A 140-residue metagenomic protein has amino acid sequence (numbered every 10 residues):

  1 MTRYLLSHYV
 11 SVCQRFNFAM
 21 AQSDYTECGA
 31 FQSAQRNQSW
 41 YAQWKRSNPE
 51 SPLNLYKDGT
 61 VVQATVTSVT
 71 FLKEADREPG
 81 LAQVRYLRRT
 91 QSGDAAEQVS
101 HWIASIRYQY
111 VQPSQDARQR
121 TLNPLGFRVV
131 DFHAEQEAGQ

Functional and structural regions predicted by a protein language model:
M1-S11, R15-F18: Short, low-complexity N-terminal intrinsically disordered segments enriched in polar/charged residues
Q14, A19-Q140: Structured, amphipathic secondary-structure segments that form assembly/contact surfaces in multi-subunit
